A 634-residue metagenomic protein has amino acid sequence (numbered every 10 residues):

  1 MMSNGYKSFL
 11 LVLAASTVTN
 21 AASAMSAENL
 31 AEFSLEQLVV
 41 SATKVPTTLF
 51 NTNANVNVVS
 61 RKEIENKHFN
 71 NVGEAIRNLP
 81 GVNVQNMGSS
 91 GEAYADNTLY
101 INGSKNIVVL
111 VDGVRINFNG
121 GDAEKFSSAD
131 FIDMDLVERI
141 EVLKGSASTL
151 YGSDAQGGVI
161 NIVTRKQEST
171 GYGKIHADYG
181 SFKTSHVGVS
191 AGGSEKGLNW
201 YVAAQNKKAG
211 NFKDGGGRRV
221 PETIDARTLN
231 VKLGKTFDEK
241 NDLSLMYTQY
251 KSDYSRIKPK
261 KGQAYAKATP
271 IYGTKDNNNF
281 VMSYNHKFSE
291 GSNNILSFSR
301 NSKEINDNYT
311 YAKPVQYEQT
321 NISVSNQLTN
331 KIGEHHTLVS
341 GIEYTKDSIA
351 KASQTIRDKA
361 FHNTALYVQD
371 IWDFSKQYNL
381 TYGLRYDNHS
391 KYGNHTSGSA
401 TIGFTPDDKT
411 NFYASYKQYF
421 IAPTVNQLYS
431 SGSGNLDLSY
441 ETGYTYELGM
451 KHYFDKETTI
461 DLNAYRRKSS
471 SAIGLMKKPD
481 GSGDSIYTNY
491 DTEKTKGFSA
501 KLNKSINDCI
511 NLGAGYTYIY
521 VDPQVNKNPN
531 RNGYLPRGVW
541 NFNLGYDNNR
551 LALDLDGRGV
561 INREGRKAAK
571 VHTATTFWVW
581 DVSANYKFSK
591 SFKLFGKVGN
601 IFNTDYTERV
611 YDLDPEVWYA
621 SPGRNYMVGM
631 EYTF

Functional and structural regions predicted by a protein language model:
M1-F69, G73-R77, G192-G193: N-terminal Sec signal peptide and the immediately downstream disordered periplasmic leader that contains the TonB box
V72-A75, D96-Y100, L110, S127-D130 (+3 more regions): N-terminal periplasmic accessory domains that precede and gate Gram-negative outer-membrane beta-barrel machines
G73, R77-R115: Extracytoplasmic beta-strand/coil segments of soluble accessory domains associated with Gram-negative outer-membrane
T98, R115-K144: Short acidic/polar hinge/loop motifs at secondary-structure boundaries that mediate gating or recognition
T149, N161, E168-T170, D178 (+2 more regions): Periplasmic-side early beta-strands and strand-to-turn transitions of outer-membrane beta-barrels
D238, G333-H335, I356-S470, N507 (+4 more regions): Structural signature of Gram-negative outer-membrane beta-barrels, strongest in the C-terminal barrel of TonB-dependent
G262-N279, S283-K287, T405, N411 (+5 more regions): Outer-membrane beta-barrel signature, preferentially recognizing the C-terminal barrel domain of Gram-negative
D373-N379, R466-K468, T488-A568, K587-K593 (+3 more regions): Gram-negative outer-membrane beta-barrel transporters
